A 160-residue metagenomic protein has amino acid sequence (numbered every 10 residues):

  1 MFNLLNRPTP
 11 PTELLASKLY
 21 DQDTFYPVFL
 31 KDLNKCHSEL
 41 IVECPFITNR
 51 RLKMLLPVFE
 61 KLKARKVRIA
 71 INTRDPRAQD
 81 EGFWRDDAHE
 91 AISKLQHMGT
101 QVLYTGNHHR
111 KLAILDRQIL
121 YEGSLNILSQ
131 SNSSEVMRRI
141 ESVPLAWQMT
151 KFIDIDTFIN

Functional and structural regions predicted by a protein language model:
L4-D23, I41-I47: Acidic/glycine-enriched edge-of-secondary-structure segments
D21-Q22, R51-L52, V102: A conditional alpha-helix N-cap/helix-loop micro-motif detector
V28: Short acidic active-site motifs
K31-Q96: Primarily the HKD phosphodiesterase
L40, T100-A146: HKD (HxKxxxxD) catalytic microenvironment of the phospholipase D
K53, G82, S131-E135, F158-N160: A short, polar/proline- and glycine-enriched secondary-structure boundary/capping micro-motif
V67, D87-A88, K94, L112 (+3 more regions): A structural signal for the main folded, soluble domain(s) of proteins
W147-N160: Cysteine/selenocysteine-centered motifs that mediate thiol-based redox chemistry or coordinate metal-sulfur cofactors
